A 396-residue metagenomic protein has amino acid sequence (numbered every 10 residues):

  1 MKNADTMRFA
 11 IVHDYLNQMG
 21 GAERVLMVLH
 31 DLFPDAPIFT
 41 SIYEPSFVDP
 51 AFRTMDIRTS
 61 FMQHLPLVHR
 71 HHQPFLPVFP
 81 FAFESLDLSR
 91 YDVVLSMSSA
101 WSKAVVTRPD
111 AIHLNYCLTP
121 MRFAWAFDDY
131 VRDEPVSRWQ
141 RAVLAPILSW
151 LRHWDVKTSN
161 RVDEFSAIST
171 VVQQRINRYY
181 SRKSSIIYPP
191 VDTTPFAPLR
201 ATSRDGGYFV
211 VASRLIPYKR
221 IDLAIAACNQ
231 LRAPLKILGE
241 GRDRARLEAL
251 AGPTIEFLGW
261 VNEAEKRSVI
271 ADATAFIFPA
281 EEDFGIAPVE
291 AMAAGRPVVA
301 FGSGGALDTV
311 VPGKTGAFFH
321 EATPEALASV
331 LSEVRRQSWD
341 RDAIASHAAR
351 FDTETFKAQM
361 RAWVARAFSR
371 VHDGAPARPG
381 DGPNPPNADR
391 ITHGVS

Functional and structural regions predicted by a protein language model:
L32-K103: Active-site donor-binding segments of glycosyltransferases and PAPS-dependent sulfotransferases
D133-F165, Q173: Membrane-proximal helix-turn-helix segments that form the acceptor-binding/catalytic region of lipid-linked
L199-K219, I225-K236: Conserved donor-binding/catalytic core segment of Leloir-type glycosyltransferases
F209, A271-D283, R296-P297: Acidic donor-binding loop of glycosyltransferase active sites
A245-R267: Nucleotide-activated donor-binding/catalytic signature segment of Leloir-type glycosyltransferases, i.e., the conserved
G259, P312-G313, A317-T323, S332-S338: Conserved acidic donor-binding segment of nucleotide-sugar-dependent glycosyltransferases
P297-F301, V310: Short hydrophobic beta-strand element within catalytic cores of glycosyltransferases and related nucleotide-activated
R335-D373, A377, G382-N384: A charged, aromatic-enriched C-terminal amphipathic alpha-helix characteristic of glycosyltransferases across folds
